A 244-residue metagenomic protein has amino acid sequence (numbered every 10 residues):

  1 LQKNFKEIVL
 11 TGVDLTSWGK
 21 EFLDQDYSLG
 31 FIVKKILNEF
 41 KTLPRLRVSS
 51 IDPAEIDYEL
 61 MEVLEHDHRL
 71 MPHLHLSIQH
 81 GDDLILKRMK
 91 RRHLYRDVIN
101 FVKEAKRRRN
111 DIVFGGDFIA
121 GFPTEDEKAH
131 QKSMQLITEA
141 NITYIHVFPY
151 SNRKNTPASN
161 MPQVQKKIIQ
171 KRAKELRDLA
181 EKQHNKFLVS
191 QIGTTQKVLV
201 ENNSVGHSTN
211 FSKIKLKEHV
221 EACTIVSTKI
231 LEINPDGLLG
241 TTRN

Functional and structural regions predicted by a protein language model:
Q2-D126, T138: Conserved SAM/AdoMet-binding glycine-rich loop
G12, S50, I78-H80, G116-A120 (+6 more regions): Active-site proximal loops enriched in glycine and acidic residues that flank catalytic Cys/His/Asp and coordinate
T42-L43, D67-L70, M134, T138 (+3 more regions): Generic alpha-helical hydrophobic packing signal
V63-D67, R92-H93, S133-M134, N202-F211: Short, charged low-complexity intrinsically disordered segments located at boundaries of structured domains
P72, L84-L199: A structural motif corresponding to the C-terminal lobe/cap of the Radical SAM core domain
N160-N244: Terminal RNA-binding accessory module
